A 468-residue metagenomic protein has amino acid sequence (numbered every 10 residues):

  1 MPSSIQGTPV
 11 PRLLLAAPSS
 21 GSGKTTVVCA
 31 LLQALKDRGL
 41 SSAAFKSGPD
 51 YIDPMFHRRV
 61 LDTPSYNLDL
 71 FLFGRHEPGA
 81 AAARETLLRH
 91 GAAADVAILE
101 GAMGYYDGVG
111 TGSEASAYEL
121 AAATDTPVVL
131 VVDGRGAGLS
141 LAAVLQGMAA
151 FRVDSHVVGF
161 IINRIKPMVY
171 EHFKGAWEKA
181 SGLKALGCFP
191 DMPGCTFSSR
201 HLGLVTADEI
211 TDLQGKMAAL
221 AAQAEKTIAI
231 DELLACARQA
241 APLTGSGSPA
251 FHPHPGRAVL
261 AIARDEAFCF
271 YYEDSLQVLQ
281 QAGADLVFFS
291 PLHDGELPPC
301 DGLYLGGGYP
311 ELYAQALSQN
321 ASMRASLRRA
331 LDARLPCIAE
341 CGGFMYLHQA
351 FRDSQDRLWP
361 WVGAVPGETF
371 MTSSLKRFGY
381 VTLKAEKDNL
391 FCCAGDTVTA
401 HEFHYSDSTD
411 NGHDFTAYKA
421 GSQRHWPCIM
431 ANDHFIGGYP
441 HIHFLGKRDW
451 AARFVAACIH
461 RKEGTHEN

Functional and structural regions predicted by a protein language model:
I5-T26, L32-T124, V132-G159, M168-E171: ATP-dependent carboxylate-amine ligase catalytic core
T8-P11, P253-V259: A short, charged/proline- and glycine-enriched loop that marks the coil->beta-strand transition at the N-terminal
L14, I98-E100, V129-V131, I161 (+3 more regions): Structural motif
R58, A121, H254-G256, F268-V278 (+3 more regions): C-terminal and late-domain segments of enzyme folds
T126, L183, D332-P336: A short helix->loop->beta-strand "cap" motif at the edges of active sites that frequently abuts
G138-H252: Internal gly/pro-rich beta-alpha loop/helix module that stabilizes soluble enzyme cofactors or their anionic handles
A258-A321, A325-A330: Phosphate-binding active sites in nucleotide-utilizing proteins
L286, P310-N389: Cysteine-nucleophile active-site neighborhood
